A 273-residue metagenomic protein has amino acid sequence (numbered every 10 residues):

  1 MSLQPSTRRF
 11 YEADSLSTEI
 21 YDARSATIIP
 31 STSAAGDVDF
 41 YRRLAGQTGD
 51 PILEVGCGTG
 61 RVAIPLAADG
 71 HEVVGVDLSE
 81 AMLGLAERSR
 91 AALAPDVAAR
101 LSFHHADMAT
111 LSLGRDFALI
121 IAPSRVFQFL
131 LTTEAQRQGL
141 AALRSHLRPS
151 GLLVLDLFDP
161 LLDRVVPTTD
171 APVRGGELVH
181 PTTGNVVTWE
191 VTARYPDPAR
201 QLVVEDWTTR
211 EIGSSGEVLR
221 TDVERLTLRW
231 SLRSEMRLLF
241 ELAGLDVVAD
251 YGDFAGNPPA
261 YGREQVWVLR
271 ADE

Functional and structural regions predicted by a protein language model:
M1-D50: Conserved class I S-adenosyl-L-methionine
G56-G58: Class I SAM-dependent methyltransferase "Motif I" SAM/SAH-binding loop
I64-T110: Class I SAM-dependent methyltransferase SAM/SAH-binding core
S112-L119: A short acidic, Gly/Pro-enriched loop at the edge of an enzyme's catalytic core that lines a small-molecule cofactor
R137-P149: A short glycine-rich, Lys/Arg-flanked "PGG" loop and its adjoining helix->strand segment in the class I
S150-L157: Conserved beta-strand signature within the Rossmann-like core of class I S-adenosyl-L-methionine
L157-R237: SAM-dependent methyltransferase
T227-E273: C-terminal lobe and adjacent flexible extensions of AdoMet/dcAdoMet transferase-like proteins
